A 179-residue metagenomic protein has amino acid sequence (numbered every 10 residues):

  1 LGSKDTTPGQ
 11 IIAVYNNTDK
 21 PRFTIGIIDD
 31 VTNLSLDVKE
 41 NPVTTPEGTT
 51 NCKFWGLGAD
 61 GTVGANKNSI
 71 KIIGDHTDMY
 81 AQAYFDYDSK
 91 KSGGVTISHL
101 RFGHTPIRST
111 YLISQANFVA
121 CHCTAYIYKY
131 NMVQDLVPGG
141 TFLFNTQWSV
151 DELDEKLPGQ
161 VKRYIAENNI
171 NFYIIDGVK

Functional and structural regions predicted by a protein language model:
L1, G48-G58, T62-K179: Active-site cofactor/cluster-binding pocket
L1-T44, Q160-R163, G177-K179: Peripheral docking tails and interdomain loops at the edges of cofactor- or intermediate-handling domains
